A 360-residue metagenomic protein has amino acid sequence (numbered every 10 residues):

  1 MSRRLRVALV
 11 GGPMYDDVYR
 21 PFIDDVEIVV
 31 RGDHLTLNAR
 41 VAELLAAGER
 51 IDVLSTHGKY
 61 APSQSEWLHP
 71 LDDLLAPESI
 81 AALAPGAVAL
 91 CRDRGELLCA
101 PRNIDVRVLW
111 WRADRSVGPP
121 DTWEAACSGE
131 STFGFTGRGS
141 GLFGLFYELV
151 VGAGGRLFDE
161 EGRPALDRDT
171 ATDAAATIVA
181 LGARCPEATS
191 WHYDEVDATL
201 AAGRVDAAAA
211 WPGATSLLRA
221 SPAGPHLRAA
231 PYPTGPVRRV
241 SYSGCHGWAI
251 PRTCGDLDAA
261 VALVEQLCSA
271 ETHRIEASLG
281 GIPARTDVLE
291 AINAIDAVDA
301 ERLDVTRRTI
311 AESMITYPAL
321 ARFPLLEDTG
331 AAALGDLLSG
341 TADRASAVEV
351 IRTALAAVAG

Functional and structural regions predicted by a protein language model:
M1-Y60, T353-G360: Conserved N-terminal structural module of periplasmic/extracytoplasmic solute-binding proteins
R31-V41, D121-E124, A188-A201: Short helix-initiation/N-cap motifs at beta->coil->alpha
G58-V108, R228-A230: Hinge/lid segment of periplasmic solute-binding proteins
L98-R102, R107, E124-P164, T170-T172 (+1 more regions): Extracytoplasmic/periplasmic solute-binding protein
E161-S190: Glycine-centered hinge/linker elements that transmit conformational signals in sensory and ligand-binding systems
G182-G255: Extracytoplasmic/periplasmic substrate-binding proteins
H246-P324: Mature extracytoplasmic/periplasmic domains
R302-L355: C-terminal capping/gating helix-and-loop segments adjacent to ligand/active sites or protein-protein/ligand interfaces
